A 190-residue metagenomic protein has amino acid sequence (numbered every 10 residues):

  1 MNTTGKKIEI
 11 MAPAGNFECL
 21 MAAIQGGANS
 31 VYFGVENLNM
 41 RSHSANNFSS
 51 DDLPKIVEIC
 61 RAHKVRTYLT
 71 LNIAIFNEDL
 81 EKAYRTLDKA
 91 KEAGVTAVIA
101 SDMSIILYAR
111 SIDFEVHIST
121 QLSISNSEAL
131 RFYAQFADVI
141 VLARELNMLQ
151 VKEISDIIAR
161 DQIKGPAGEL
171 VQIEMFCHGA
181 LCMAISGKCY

Functional and structural regions predicted by a protein language model:
N2-I124, E128, L149-Y190: Active-site pocket-lining/capping segments in soluble small-molecule metabolic enzymes
I140-V141: Acidic, glycine-enriched active-site microenvironments
